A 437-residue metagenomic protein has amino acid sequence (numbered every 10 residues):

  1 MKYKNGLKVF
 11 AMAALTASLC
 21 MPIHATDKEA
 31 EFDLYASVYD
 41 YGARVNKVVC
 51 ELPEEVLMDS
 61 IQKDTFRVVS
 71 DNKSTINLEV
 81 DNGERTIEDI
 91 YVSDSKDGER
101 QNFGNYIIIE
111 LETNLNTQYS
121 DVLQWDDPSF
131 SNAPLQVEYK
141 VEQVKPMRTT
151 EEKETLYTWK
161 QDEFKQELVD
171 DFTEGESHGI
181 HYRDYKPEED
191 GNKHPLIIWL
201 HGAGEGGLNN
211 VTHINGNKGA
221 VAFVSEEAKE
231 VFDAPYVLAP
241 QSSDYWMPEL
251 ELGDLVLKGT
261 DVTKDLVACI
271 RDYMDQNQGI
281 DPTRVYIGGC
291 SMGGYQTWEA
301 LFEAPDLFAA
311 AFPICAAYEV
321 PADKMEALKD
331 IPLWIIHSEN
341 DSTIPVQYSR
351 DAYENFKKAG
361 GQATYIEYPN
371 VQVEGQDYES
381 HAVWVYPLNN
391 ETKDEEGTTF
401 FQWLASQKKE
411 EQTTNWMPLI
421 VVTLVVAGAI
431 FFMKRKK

Functional and structural regions predicted by a protein language model:
C20-K28, T414, R435: Sec-dependent signal peptide cleavage junction
T26-E51, Q62, S70-H194, E410-E411 (+1 more regions): A domain-start/cap signature at the N-terminus of enzymes
N192, E249-S291: Gly/Ser-rich "nucleophile elbow"/oxyanion-hole loop immediately N-terminal to the catalytic nucleophile in hydrolases
L196, A203-K264: Active-site machinery of serine-nucleophile hydrolases
L200-G202, H337-S338: The conserved beta1-alpha1 loop
M274-A327: Primarily recognizes the serine-hydrolase "nucleophile elbow" in alpha/beta-hydrolase and SGNH/GDSL folds
I314, W334-I336, N340-T343, Q347-T413: C-terminal catalytic histidine-bearing segment of alpha/beta-hydrolase fold enzymes
A427-K437: C-terminal membrane-anchoring or membrane-association module
